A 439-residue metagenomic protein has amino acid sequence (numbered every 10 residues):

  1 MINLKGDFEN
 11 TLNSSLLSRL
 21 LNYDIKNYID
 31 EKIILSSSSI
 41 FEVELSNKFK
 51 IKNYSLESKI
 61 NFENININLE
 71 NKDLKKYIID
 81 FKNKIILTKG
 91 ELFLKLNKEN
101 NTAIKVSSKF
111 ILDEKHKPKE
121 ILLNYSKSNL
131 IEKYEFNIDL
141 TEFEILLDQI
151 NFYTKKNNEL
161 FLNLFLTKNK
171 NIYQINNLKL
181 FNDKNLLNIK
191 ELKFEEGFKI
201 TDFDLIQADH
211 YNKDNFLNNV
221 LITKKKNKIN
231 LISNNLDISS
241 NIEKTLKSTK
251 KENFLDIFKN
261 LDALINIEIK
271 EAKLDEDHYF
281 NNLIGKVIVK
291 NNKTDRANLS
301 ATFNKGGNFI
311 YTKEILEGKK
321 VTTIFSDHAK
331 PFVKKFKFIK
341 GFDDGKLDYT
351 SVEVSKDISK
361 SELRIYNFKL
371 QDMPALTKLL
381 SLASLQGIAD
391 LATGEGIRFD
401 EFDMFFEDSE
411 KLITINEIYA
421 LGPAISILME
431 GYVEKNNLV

Functional and structural regions predicted by a protein language model:
M1-I418, G422-V439: Membrane-proximal interfacial segments on either side of biological membranes
